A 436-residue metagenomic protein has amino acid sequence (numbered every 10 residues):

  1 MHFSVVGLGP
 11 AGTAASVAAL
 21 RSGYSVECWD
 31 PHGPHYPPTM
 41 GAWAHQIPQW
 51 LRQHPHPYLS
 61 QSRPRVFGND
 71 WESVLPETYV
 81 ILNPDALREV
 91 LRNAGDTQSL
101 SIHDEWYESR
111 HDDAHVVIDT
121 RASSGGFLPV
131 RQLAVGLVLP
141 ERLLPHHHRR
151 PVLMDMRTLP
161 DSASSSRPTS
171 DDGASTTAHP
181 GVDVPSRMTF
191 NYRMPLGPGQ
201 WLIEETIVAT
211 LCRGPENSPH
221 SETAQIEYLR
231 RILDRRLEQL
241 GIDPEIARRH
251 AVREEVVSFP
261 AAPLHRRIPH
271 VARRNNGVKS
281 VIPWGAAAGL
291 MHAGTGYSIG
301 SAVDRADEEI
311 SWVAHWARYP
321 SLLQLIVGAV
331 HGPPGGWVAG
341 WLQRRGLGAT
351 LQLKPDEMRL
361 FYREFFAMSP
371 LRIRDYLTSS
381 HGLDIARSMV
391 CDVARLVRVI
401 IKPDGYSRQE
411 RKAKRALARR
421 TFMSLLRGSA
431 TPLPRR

Functional and structural regions predicted by a protein language model:
M1-A11: Beta1/beta-strand and adjacent pyrophosphate-binding region of the FAD-binding site in flavoprotein oxidoreductases
A14-D70: N-terminal FAD cofactor-binding segment of flavoenzymes
A94-A247, A262-P269: Predominantly flavin-linked oxidoreductase catalytic cores and closely associated redox partners
P160-S166, V256-P283, T350-D356: FAD-binding beta-loop-beta segment adjacent to the flavin cofactor pocket
R193, N276-G294: Short FAD-binding loop at a beta-strand-to-alpha-helix junction that anchors the flavin cofactor in diverse
N217-E254, I282, V303-V330: Flavin-binding catalytic cores
A287-I310: A conserved FAD-binding loop/helix module that cradles the flavin
I310-R436: C-terminal helical "tail/cap" subdomain of flavin- and related membrane-associated enzymes
